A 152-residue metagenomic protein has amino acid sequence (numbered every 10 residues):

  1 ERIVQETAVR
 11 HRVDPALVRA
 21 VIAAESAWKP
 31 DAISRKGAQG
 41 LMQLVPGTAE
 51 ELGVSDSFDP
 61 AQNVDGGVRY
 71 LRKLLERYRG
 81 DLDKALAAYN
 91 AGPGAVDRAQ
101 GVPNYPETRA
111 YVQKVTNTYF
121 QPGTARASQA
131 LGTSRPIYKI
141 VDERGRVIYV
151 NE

Functional and structural regions predicted by a protein language model:
E1-Y138, E143: Catalytic glycan-binding domains that act on GlcNAc-containing polysaccharides
V147-N151: Short linear proline/tyrosine/threonine-rich motifs used for host-factor recruitment and membrane trafficking/assembly
